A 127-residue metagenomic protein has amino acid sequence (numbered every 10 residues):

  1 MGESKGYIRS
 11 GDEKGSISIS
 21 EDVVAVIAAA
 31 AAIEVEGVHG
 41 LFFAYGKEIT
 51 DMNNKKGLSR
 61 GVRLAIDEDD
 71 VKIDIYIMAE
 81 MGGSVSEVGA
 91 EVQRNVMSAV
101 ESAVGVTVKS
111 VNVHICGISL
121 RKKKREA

Functional and structural regions predicted by a protein language model:
M1-V85, A90, V108-N112, C116-I118 (+1 more regions): Contiguous, often N-terminal, cationic amphipathic patches that form binding interfaces
V92-V96: A short beta-strand micro-motif common to beta-rich folds, especially ectodomain repeats
S98-N112: C-terminal structural segments of small proteins and small subunits
